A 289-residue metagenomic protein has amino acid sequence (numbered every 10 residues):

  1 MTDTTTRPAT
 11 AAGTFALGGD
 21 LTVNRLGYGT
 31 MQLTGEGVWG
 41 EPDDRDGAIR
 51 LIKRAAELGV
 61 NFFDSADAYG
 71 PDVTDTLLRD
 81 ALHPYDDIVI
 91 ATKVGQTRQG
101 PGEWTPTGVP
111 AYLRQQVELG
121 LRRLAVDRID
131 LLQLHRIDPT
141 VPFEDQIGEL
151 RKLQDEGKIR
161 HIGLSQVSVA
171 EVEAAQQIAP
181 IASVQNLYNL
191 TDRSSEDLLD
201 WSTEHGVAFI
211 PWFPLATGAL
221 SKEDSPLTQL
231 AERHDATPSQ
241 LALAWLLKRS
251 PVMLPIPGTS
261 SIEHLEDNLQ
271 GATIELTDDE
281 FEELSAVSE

Functional and structural regions predicted by a protein language model:
M1-V89: N-terminal binding-site loop/beta-alpha segment at the start of enzyme catalytic domains that lines or forms
D3-A9, T14, I137-E289: Beta/alpha (TIM)-barrel catalytic core signal, keyed to glycine-rich beta->alpha loops juxtaposed to Asp/Glu that bind
G18, R79-V89, L121-A125, Q176-I178 (+1 more regions): Acidic (Asp/Glu)-rich catalytic clusters
G19-W39, A91-W104, R128, Q133 (+1 more regions): N-terminal small/glycine-rich loop or linker at the start of catalytic domains across soluble metabolic enzymes
D20-L26, G59-F62, P84-I88, V126-D130 (+4 more regions): Short, well-ordered coil/turn segments that N-cap beta-strands
G40-G47, V73, L77, W104-Q115 (+3 more regions): Alpha-helix N-cap and loop-to-helix initiation/capping positions
E41-A55, T107-L124, S168-A174: Short, acidic/polar
L121-P139: Active-site groove signature of glycoside hydrolases
